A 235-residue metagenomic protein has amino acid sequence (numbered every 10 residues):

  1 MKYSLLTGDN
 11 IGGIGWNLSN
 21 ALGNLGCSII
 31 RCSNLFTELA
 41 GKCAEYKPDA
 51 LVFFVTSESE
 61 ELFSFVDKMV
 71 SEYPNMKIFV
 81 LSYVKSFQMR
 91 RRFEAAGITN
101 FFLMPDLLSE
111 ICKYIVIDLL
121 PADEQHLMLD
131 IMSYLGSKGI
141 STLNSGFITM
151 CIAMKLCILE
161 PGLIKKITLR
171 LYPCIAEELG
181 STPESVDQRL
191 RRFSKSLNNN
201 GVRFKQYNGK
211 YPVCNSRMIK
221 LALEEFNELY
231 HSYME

Functional and structural regions predicted by a protein language model:
M1-G13, L18-L22, L51-V52: Conserved acidic segment of CheY-like receiver
G26-L35: Short hydrophobic/Thr-rich beta-strand motif most characteristic of the beta2 strand and flanking loop of CheY-like
F36-L39, D49-M69, S86-M89: Conserved phosphotransfer microenvironments
A44-Y46, M69-N75, A96: Conserved phosphotransfer cores of two-component systems
L51, I78, F101-F102: Two-component signal transduction core modules
V66-K68, M89-A95, F101, L107-D123: Receiver (REC) domain switch/output surface
Q125-E235: C-terminal output/effector regions of signal-responsive regulators
